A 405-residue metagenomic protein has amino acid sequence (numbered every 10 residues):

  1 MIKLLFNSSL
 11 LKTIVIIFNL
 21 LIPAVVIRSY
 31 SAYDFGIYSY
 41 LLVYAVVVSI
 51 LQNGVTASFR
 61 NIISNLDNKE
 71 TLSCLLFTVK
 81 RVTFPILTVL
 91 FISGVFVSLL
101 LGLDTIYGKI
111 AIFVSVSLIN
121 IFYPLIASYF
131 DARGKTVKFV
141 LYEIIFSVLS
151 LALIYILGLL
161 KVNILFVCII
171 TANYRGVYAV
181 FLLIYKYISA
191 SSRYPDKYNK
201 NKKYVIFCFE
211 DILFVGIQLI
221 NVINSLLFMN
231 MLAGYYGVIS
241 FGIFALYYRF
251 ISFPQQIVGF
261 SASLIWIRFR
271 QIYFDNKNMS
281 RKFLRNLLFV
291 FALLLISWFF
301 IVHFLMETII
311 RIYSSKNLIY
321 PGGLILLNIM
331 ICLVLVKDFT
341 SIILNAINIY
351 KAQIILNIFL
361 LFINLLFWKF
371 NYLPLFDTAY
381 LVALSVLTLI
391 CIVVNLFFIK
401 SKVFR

Functional and structural regions predicted by a protein language model:
M1, A111, V137-L141, I164-I170 (+3 more regions): Interhelical loop/hinge segments that connect adjacent transmembrane helices in multipass membrane
M1-A57, L151, I212-I239, T388: Signature of the first transmembrane helix
L4-V15, L41, S49-S98, N276-I301 (+1 more regions): Membrane-water interface segments that mark the loop-to-transmembrane alpha-helix transition
A32, V97-F113, F304-C332: Interfacial segments at transmembrane-helix termini and the short loops linking adjacent helices
Y38-N53, I217, N221, L227 (+4 more regions): Transmembrane helix-bundle signature of multi-pass secondary active exporters and lipid flippases
Q52-N68, I251-D275, N345-A346: Helix-loop junctions and terminal segments of transmembrane helices in multi-pass membrane transport/translocation
Y107, A111-V114, V140-A190, N357-L366 (+1 more regions): Hydrophobic alpha-helical transmembrane segments
I119-Y142, I329-L356: Membrane-interface junctions at transmembrane-helix termini in multi-pass inner-membrane proteins
